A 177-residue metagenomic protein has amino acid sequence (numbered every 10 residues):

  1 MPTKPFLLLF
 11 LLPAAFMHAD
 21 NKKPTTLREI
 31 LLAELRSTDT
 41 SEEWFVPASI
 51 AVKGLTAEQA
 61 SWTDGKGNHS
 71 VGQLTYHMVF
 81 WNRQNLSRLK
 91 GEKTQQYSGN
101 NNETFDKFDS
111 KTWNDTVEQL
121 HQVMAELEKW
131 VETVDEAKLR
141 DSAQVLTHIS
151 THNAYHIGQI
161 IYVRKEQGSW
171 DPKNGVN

Functional and structural regions predicted by a protein language model:
M1-K23: Bacterial Sec-dependent N-terminal signal peptides
P24-T26, R36-F45, S49-V52, Q59-N101 (+1 more regions): Short, contiguous alpha-helical
L27-E29, W130-V131: A short alpha-helix capping/helix-coil boundary motif
I30-T38, S110-N114: Active-site rim elements
S49, K53-A57, A125-E132: Amphipathic, well-packed alpha-helical segments that form the structural scaffold of globular domains
T104-A137, Q144-T147: Acidic/histidine-rich alpha-helical segments that form the ligand environment of transition-metal centers
